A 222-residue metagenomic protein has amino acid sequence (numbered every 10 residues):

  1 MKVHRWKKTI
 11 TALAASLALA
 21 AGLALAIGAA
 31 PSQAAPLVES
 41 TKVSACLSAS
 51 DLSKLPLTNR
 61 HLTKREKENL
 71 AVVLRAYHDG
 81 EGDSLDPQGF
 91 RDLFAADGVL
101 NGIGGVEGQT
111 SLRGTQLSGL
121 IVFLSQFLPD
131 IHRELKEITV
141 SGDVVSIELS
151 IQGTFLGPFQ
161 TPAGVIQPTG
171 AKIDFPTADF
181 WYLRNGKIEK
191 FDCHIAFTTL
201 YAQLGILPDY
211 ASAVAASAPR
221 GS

Functional and structural regions predicted by a protein language model:
M1-K7: N-terminal secretory signal peptides that target proteins for export/translocation
L13-A26: Bacterial N-terminal signal peptides
A26-A34: Boundary at the C-terminal end of the N-terminal hydrophobic targeting segment
A35-D92, A96, A216-G221: Short, low-complexity N-terminal intrinsically disordered segments enriched in polar/charged residues
K67, A71, P87-L149, T154-L156: A solvent-exposed, acidic/Ser-Thr-rich amphipathic alpha-helical stretch
G157-G170: Short, surface-exposed loop/helix-turn segments at secondary-structure junctions that function as lids/hinges flanking
K172-G205: Short beta-strand edge/turn micro-motifs at domain boundaries
